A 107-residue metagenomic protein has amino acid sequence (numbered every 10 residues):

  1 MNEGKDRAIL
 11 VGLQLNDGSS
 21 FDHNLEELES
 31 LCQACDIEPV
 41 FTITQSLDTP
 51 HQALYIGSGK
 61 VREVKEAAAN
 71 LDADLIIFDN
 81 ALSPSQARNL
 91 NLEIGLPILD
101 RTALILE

Functional and structural regions predicted by a protein language model:
M1-E107: N-terminal accessory targeting/assembly segments
